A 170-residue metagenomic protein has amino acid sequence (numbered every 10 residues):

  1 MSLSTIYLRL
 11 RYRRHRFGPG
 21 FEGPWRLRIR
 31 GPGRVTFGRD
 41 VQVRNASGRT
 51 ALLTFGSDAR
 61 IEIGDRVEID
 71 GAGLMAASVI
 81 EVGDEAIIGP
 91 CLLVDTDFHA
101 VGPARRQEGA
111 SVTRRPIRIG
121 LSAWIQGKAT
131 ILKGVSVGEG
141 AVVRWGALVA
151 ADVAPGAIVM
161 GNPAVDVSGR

Functional and structural regions predicted by a protein language model:
M1-D97, T113-I131, E139, P155 (+1 more regions): Domain-scale signature associated with acetyltransferase and cell-envelope carbohydrate enzymes
D97-P103: Glycine-rich, pocket-lining loop/helix-strand segments that form or immediately flank
H99, A147-L148, A154: Flexible glycine-rich beta->alpha loop in the catalytic core of nucleotide-sugar glycosyltransferases
P103-A110: Flexible, solvent-exposed loop segments that connect beta-strands
Q126, L132, R144, V149-A150: Short hydrophobic beta-strand segments in globular cytosolic domains
V135: Extracellular carbohydrate recognition
